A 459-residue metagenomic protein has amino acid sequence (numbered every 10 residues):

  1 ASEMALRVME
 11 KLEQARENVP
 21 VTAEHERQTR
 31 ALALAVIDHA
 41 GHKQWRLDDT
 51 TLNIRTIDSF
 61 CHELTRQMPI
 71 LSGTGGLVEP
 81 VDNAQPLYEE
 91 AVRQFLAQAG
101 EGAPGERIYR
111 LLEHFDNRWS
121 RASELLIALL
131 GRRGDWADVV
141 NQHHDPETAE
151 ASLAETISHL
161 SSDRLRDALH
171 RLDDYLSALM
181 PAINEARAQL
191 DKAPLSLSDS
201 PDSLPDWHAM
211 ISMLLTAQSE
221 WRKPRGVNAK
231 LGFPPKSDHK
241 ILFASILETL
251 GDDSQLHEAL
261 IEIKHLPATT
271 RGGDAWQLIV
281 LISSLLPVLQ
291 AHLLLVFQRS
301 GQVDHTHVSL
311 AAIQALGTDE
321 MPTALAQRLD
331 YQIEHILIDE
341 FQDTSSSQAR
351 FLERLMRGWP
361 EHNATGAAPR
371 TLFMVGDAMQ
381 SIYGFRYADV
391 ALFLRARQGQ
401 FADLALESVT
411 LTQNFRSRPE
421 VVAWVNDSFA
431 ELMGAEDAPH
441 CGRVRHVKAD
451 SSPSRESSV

Functional and structural regions predicted by a protein language model:
A1-V8, I57-D58: Conserved Walker A/P-loop ATP-binding site and its immediately adjacent core in helicase/helicase-like ATPase domains
A5-E13, I313: Conserved NTP-binding/hydrolysis module of P-loop NTPases
V8-K11, P69, A91-F95, A396-Q400 (+1 more regions): Conserved AAA+ ATPase "sensor/coupling" helix adjacent to the nucleotide-binding pocket
L12-E220, V303, L372-F373: Conserved ATP-dependent motor core of P-loop NTPases, especially the RecA-like helicase ATPase domain
G41-L47, T249, Q398-L404, D450-S457: Short, conserved catalytic or adaptor-binding loops enriched in Gly and charged residues
N53, I57-H62, L77-E89, E258-R395 (+1 more regions): Conserved helicase NTPase motor core
E101-S120, E124-L125, G131-G134, P201-Q290: Coupling/switch/interface segments within P-loop NTPase motor domains and analogous charged loops in nucleic-acid
N117, S123-L130, G134, T410-V459: Helicase-core coupling region on the C-terminal RecA-like lobe
